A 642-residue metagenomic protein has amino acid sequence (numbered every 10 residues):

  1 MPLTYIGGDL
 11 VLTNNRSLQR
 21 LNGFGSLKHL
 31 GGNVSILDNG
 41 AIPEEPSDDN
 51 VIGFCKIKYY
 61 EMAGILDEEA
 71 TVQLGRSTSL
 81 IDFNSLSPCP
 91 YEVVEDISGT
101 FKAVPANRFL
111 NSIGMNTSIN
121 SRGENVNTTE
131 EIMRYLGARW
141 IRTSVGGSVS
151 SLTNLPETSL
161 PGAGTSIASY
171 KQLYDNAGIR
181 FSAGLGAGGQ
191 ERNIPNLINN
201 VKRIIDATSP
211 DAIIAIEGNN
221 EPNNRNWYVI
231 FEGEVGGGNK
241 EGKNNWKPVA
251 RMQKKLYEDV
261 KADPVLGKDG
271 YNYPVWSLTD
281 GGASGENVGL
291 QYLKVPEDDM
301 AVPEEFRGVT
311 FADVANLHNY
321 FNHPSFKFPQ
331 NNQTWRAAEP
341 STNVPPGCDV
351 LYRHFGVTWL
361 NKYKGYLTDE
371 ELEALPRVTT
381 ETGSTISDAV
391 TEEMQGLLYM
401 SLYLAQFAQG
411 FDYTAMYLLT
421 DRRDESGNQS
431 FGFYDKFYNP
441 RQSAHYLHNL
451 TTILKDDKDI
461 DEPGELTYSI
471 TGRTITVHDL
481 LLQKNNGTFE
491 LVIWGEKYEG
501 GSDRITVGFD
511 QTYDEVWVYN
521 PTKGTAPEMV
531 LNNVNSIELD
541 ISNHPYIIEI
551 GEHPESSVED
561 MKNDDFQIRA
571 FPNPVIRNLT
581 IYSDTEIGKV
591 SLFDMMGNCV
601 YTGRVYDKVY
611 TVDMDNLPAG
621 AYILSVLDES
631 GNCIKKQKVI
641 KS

Functional and structural regions predicted by a protein language model:
Y5-L18, G31-I42, G53-T78: Concave beta-strand-loop units of leucine-rich repeat
F83-G147: Boundary/entry segment of secreted carbohydrate-active catalytic domains
T129-E131, R142-A212, G238-S277: Aromatic-lined substrate-binding rim segments of carbohydrate-active enzymes
N245-L398, Q409: Noncatalytic carbohydrate-binding groove/subsite architecture in carbohydrate-active enzymes
G383-L454, P463-S469: Aromatic/acidic polysaccharide-binding cleft in carbohydrate-active enzymes
T467-D514: Carbohydrate-binding surface patches
L531-E555: C-terminal beta-strand-rich structural cap/linker in extracellular carbohydrate-active enzymes
M561-F571, V575-S642: C-terminal outer-membrane/trafficking sorting elements
